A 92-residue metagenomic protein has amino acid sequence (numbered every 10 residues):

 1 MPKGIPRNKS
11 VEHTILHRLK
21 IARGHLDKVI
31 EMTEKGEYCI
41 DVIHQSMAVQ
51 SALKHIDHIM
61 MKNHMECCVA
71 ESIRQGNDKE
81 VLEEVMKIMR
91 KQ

Functional and structural regions predicted by a protein language model:
M1-Q92: Solvent-exposed interaction patches of small proteins and small membrane subunits
